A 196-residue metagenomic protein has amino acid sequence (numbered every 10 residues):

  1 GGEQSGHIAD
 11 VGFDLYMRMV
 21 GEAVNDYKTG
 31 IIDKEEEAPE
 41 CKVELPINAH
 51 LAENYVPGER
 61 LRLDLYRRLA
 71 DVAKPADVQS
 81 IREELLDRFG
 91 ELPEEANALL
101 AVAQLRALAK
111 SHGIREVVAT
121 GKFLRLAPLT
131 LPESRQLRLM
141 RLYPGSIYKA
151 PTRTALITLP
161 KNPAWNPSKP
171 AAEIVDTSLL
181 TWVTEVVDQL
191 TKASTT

Functional and structural regions predicted by a protein language model:
G1-T196: Accessory helical-bundle/CTD segments and flexible terminal tails appended to RecA-like ATPase motors
